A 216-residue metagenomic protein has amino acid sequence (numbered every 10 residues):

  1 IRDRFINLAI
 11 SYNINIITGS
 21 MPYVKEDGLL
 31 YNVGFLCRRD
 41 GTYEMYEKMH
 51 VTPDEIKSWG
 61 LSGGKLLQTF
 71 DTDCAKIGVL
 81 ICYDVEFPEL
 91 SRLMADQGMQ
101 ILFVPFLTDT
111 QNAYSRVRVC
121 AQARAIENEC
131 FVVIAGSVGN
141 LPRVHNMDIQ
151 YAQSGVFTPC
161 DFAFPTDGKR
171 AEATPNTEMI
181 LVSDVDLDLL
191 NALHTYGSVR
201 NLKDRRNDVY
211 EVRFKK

Functional and structural regions predicted by a protein language model:
I1-I17, E86-E178: CN hydrolase (nitrilase-like) catalytic-core segments centered on the catalytic cysteine and neighboring Lys/Glu
D3, N7, Y23-Q97, T110-A123 (+1 more regions): Active-site catalytic loop in hydrolytic enzyme cores
N15-G19, K48-I56, A135-S137: Short Pro/Gly-enriched beta-strand edge/turn motifs at strand-loop
F35-C37, G155-F157, L181: Conserved hydrophobic/aromatic positions in well-ordered beta-strands
R39-T42, D73, P159-F162, V185-L189: Short loop segments at secondary-structure junctions
Y46, F70, A135, A173 (+1 more regions): Hydrophobic residues at beta-strand termini and immediately following loops that shape nucleotide-binding pockets
E172-A192: A hydrophobic, small-residue-rich beta->alpha segment in the mid-to-C-terminal subdomain of diverse proteins
V185-K216: A short C-terminal boundary segment appended to hydrolase-like catalytic domains
